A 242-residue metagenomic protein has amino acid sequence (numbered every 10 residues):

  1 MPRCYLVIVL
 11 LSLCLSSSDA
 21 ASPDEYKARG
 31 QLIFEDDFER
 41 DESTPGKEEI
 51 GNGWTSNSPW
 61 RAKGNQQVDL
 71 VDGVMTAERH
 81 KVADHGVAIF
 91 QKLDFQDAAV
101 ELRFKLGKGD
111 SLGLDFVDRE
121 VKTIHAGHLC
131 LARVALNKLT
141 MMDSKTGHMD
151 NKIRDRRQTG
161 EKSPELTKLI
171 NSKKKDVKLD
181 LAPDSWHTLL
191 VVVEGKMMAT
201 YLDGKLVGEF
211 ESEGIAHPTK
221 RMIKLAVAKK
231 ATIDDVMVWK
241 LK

Functional and structural regions predicted by a protein language model:
Y5-S16: Bacterial N-terminal signal peptides
S22-S56: Extracellular carbohydrate-recognition regions
P23-D24, G86-K92, K175-L181, I223: Beta-strand-rich interaction surfaces with strong enrichment in secreted/lumenal proteins
F38, V100-L102, W186-T200: Short tryptophan-centered beta-strand motifs in secreted/extracellular beta-sheet-rich domains of glycan-recognition
G64-D84: Short carbohydrate-recognition loop motifs
R79-G160: Secretory/extracellular carbohydrate-interaction modules and structurally similar beta-sandwich "look-alikes"
D150-T188: Short, aromatic/His-centered strand-loop micro-motif at the edge of beta-sheets
D203-M222, V227: Short, solvent-exposed beta-strand-to-loop segments that form ligand-recognition rims of beta-rich domains
